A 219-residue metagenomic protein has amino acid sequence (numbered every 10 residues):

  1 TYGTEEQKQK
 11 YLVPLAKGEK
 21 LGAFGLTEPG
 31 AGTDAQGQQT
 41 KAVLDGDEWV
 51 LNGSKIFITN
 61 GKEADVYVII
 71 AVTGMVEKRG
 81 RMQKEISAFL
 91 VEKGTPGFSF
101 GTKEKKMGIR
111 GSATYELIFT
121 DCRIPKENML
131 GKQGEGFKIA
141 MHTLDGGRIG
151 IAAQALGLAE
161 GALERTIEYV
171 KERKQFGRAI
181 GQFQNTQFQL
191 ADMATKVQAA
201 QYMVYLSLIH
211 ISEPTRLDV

Functional and structural regions predicted by a protein language model:
T1-E19, T59-V66, I149: Internal helix-loop-helix
T1-E6, G32-A35, V43: N-terminal glycine-rich flavin-associated loop
G18-L26, I70: A short, Trp-centered hydrophobic/proline-enriched beta-strand micro-motif
G30-T33, F57-N60, R79-R81, K106-A113: Short Gly/Pro-enriched turn/cap motifs at secondary-structure boundaries
D34-N52: Cytochrome P450 C-terminal beta-domain/meander region
E48, N52-F100: A short core secondary-structure module
A88, F98-A199: Glycine-rich beta->alpha junctions and the first turn(s) of the following alpha-helix
I209-V219: Single conserved hydrophobic/aromatic residue that forms the stacking wall/gate of nucleotide- or nucleobase-binding
